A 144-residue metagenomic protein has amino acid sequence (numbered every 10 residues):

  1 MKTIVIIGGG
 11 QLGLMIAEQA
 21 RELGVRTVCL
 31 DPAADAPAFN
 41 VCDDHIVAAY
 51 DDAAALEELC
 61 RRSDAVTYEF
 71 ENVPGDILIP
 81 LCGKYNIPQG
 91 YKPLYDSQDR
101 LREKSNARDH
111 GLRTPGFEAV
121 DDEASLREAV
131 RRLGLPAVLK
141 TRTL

Functional and structural regions predicted by a protein language model:
M1-Q98, R102, A124: ATP-binding N-terminal substructure of ATP-dependent carboxylate-amine bond-forming enzymes
D96-L144: Active-site nucleotide/adenylate-binding loops and adjacent lid/helix of ATP-dependent enzymes
